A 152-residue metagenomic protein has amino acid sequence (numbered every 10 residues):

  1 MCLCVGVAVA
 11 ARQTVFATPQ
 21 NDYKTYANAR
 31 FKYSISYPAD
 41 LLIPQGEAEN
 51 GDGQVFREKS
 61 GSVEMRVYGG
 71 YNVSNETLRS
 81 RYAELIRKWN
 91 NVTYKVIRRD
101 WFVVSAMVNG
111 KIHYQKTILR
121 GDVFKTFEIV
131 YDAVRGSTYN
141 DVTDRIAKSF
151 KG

Functional and structural regions predicted by a protein language model:
M1-A8: Bacterial N-terminal signal peptides
V9-A17: Signal peptide processing junction and immediate N-terminal pro/mature segment of secreted/exported proteins
A10-A11, D22, Y114, V123: Generic N-terminal leader/processing signal
F16-E49: N-terminal "mature-domain start" segment
I35, A39, S80, E84 (+2 more regions): Solvent-exposed, polar/charged alpha-helical surfaces in well-ordered, non-transmembrane soluble domains, broadly
P44-D141: Conserved polar/disulfide-associated segments of primarily extracytoplasmic proteins
F150-G152: Short, solvent-exposed mixed-charge patches
